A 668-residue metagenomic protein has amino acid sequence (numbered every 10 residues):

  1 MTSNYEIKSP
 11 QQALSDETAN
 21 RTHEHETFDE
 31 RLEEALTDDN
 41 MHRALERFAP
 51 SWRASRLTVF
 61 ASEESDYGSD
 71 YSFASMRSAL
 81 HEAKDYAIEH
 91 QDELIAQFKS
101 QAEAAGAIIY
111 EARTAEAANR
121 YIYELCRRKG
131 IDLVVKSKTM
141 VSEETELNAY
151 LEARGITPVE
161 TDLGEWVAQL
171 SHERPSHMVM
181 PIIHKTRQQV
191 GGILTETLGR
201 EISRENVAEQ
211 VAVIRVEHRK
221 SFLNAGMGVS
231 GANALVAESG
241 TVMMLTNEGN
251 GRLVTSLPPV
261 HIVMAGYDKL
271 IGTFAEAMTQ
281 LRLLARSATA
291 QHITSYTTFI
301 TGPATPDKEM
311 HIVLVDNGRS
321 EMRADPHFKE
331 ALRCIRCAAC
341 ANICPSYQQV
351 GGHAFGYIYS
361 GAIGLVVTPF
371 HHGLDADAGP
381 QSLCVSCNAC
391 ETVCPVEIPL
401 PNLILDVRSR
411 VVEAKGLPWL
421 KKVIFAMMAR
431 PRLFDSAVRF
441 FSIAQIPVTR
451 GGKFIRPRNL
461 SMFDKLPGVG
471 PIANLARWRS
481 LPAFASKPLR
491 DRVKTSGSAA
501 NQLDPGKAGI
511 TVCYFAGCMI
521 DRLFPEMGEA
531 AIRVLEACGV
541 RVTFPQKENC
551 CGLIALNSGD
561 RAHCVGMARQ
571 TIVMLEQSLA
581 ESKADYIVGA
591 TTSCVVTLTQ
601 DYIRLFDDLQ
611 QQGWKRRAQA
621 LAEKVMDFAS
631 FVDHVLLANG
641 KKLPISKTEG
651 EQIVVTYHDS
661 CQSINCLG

Functional and structural regions predicted by a protein language model:
T2-H327: The feature marks the mature, well-folded catalytic cores of soluble enzymes
I108, T157, C340, C390 (+1 more regions): Residue-level detector of anion-binding/catalytic polar loops
A118, C344, V625: Residue-level signal for inorganic ion chemistry
Y121-R128, K138-E205, E209-G226, N233-T246 (+3 more regions): Iron-sulfur cluster-binding electron-transfer modules in prokaryotic oxidoreductases
D316-G318, M322-A331, G351, A362-P380 (+1 more regions): A glycine- and small/hydrophobic-rich beta-loop-beta segment that serves as a flexible "lid/hinge" or phosphate-binding
H327-Q348, A376-I398, Q662: Cysteine-centered iron-sulfur cluster-binding motifs in ferredoxin-type domains/subunits of redox enzymes
Y347-A376, E397-I424: Non-heme iron-sulfur electron-transfer modules
P369-R408, A426-F440: Long, charge-rich boundary regions
